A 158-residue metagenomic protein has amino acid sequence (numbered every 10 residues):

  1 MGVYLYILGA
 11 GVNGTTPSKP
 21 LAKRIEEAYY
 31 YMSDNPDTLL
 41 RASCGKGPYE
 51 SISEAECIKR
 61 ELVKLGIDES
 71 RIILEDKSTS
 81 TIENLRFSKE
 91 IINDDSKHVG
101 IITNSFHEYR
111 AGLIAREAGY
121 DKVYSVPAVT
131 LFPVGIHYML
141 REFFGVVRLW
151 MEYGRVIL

Functional and structural regions predicted by a protein language model:
M1-Y138: A structural signal for short, hydrophobic/glycine-enriched beta-strand patches
F132-L158: A transmembrane-helix-recognition feature enriched in membrane-embedded lipid enzymes and envelope glyco-/phospholipid
